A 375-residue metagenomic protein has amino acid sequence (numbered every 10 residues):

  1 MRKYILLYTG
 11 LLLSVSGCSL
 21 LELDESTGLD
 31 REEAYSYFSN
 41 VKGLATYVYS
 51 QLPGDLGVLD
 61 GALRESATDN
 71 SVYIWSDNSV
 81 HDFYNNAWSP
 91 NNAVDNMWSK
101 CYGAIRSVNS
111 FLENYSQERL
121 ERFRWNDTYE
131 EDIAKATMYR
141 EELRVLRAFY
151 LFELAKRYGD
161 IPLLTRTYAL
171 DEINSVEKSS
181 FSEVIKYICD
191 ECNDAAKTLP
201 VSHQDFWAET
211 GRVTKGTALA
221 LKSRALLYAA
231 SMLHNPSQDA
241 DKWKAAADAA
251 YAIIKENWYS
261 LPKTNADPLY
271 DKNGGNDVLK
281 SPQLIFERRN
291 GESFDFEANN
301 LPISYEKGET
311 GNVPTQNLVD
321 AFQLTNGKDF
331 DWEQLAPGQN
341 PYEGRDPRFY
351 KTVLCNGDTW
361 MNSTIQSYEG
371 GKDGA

Functional and structural regions predicted by a protein language model:
M1-T27: Bacterial Sec-dependent N-terminal signal peptides
C18-S66, S71, P90-N92, W243 (+4 more regions): Membrane-proximal, proline-rich intrinsically disordered regions
S19, L56-G57, L154-L163, W360: Proline-centered turn/helix-capping motifs that create local helix->coil transitions or kinks
F38, K42-T46, S50-G54, W75-Y158 (+3 more regions): Conserved, well-structured interaction surfaces
N78-H81, S89-W98, L261-A375: Elongated scaffold/linker segments in the mid-to-C-terminal portions of large proteins
E153-R157, P162, Y228-S237: Short coil/turn linking the two alpha-helices of tandem helical-hairpin repeats
K244-K255: TPR/TPR-like (Sel1-like) alpha-helical repeat modules
